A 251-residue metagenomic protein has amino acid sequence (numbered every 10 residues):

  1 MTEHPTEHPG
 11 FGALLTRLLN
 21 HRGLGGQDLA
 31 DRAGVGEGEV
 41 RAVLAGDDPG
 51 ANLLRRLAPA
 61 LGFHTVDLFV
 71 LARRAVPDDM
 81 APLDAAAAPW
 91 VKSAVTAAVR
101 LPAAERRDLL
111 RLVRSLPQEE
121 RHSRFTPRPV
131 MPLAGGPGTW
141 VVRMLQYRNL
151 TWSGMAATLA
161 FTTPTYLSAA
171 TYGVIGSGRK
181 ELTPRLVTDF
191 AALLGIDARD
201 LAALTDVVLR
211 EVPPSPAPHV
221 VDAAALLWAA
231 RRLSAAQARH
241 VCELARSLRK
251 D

Functional and structural regions predicted by a protein language model:
M1-G25, R111, Q118-G154: A short, Lys/Arg-rich alpha-helix, primarily the initiator
H21, R32, A60, Y147 (+2 more regions): Residues within the alpha-helical elements of helix-turn-helix
D28-A30, G154-F161, F190: Short alpha-helical "recognition helix" segments of helix-turn-helix
G34-P49, A58, R73-R74, T158-L182 (+1 more regions): Recognition helix of helix-turn-helix/homeodomain-like DNA-binding domains that insert into the DNA major groove
E39, D67, G154, T171 (+1 more regions): Residues in the helix-turn-helix
N52-D67, T183-D200: DNA major-groove recognition helix of helix-turn-helix/homeodomain DNA-binding modules
P77-G135, L209-D251: Interfacial/linker helices and their anchor residues that mediate assembly or domain coupling
